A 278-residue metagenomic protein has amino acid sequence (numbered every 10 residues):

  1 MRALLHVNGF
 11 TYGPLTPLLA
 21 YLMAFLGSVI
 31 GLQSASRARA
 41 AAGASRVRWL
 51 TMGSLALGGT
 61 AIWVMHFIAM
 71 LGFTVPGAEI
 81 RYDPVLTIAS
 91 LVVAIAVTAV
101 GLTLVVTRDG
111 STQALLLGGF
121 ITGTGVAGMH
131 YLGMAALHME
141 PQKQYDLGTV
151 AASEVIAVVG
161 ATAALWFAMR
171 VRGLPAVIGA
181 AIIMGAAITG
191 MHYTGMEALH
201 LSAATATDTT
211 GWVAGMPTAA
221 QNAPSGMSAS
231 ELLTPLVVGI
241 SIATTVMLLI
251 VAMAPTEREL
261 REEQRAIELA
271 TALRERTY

Functional and structural regions predicted by a protein language model:
M1-Y278: Peripheral, non-catalytic segments of secretory and membrane proteins
